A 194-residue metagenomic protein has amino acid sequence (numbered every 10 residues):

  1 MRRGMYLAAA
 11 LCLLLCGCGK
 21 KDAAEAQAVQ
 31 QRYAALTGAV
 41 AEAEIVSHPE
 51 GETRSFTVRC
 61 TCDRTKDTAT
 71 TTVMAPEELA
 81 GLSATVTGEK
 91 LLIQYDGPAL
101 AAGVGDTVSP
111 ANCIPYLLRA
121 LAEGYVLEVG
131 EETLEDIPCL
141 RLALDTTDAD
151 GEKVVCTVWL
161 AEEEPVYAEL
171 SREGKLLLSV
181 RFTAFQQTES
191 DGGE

Functional and structural regions predicted by a protein language model:
M1-C16: Sec-dependent bacterial lipoprotein signal peptides
L14-T68, E78, E189-E194: N-terminal leader/targeting segments and the immediate start of mature chains
R32-A35, A43-I45, I93-A149: Flexible, processing/modification-adjacent segments and terminal tails in exported/periplasmic/extracellular proteins
A35-V40, T61-A69, T85-K90, I137 (+2 more regions): Short, solvent-exposed coil/turn segments at beta-strand boundaries
A39-I45, R54-V73, L82, V154-C156 (+2 more regions): One face of beta-strands
I45-P49, C62-T68, A75-E77, T146-D148 (+3 more regions): Beta-strand elements of well-folded, non-transmembrane domains
R59-Y116, K175-L178: An acidic-aromatic
G130-E194: Gly/Pro-enriched, hydrophobic low-complexity segments that function as extracytoplasmic propeptides/linkers
